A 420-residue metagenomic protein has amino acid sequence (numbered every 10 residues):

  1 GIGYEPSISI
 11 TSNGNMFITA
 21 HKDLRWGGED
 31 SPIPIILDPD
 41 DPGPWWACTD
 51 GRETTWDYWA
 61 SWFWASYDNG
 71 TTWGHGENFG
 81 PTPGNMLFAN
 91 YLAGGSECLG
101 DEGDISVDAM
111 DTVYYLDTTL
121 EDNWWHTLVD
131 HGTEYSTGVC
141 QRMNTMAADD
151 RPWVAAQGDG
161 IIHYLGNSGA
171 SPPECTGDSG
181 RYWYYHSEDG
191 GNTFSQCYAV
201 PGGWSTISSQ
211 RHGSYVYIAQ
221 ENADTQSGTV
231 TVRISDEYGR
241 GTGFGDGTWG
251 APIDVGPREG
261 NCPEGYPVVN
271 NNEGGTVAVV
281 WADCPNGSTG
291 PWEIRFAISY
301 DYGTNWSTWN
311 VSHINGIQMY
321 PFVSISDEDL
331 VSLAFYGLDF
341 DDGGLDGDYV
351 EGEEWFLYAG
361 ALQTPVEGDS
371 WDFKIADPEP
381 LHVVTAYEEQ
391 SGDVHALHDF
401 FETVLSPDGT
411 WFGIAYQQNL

Functional and structural regions predicted by a protein language model:
G1-L420: Extracellular, repeat-based ectodomains that mediate carbohydrate processing or recognition
